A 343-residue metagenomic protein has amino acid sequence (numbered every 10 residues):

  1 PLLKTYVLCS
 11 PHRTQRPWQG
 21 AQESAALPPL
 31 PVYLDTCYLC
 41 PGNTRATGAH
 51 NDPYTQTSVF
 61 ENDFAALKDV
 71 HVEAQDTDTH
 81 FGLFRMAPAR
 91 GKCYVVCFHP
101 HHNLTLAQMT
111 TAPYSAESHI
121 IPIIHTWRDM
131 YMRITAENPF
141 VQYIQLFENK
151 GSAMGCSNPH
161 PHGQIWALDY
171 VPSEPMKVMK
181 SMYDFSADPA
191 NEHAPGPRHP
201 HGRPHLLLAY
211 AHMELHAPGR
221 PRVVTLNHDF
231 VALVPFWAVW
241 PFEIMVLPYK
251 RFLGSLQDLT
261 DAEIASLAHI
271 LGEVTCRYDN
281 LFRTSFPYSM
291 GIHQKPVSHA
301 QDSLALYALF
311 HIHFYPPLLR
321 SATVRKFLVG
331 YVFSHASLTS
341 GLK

Functional and structural regions predicted by a protein language model:
P1-H160, W166-D258, A262, C276 (+4 more regions): Active-site microenvironments that recognize anionic phosphate/pyrophosphate groups
I264-I270: Gly/Ser/Thr-rich active-site loops/lids in small-molecule metabolic enzymes that frequently grip phosphoryl groups
L271-T275: An acidic, glycine-/histidine-flanked metal-binding catalytic module
